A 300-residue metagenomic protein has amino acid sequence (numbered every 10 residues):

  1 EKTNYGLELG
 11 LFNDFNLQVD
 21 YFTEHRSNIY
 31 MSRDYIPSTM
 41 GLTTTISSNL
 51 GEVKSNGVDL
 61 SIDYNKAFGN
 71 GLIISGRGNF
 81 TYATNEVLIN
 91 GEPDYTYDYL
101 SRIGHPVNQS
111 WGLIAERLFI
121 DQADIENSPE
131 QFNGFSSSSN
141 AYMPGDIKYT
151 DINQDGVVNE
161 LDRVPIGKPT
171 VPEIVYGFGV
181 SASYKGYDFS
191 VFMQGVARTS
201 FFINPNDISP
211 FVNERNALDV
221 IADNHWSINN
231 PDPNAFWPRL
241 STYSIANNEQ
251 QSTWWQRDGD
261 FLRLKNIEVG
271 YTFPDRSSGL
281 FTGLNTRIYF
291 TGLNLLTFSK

Functional and structural regions predicted by a protein language model:
E1-M40, I74, T81: Membrane-embedded beta-barrel scaffold of Gram-negative outer-membrane proteins
E1-T3, Y21-S27, T44, E52-V58 (+4 more regions): Transmembrane beta-barrel architecture of outer-membrane proteins
Y5, F15-L17, I74-G76, F178 (+4 more regions): Transmembrane beta-strands of outer-membrane beta-barrel proteins
Y21-F68, P106, S110-I114, I147-T150 (+1 more regions): Outer membrane beta-barrel strand-and-loop segments of large Gram-negative receptors, especially TonB-dependent
Y21-S27, Y64-K66, F80-E86, Y184-G186 (+4 more regions): Transmembrane beta-strands of outer-membrane beta-barrel pores
R33-L42, G91-S101, N206-R215: Flexible, surface-exposed loop regions and adjacent strand-edge segments of Gram-negative outer-membrane beta-barrel
N65-K168: Conserved small-residue
V196-R287, T291-L293: Extracytoplasmic gating/loop element in the C-terminal half of outer-membrane beta-barrel translocons and assembly
